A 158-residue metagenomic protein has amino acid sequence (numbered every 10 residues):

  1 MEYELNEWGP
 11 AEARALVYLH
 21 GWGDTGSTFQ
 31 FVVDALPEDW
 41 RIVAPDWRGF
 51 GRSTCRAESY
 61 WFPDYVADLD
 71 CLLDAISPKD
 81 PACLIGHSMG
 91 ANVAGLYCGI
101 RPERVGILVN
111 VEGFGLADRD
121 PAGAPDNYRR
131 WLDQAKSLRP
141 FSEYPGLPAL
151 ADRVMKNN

Functional and structural regions predicted by a protein language model:
M1-E2: N-terminal cap/lid segment of alpha/beta-hydrolase-fold proteins
N6-E58: Conserved HGGG/HGGXW glycine-rich cap/lid loop of the alpha/beta-hydrolase fold
V33, L73, Y97-C98: A conserved amphipathic alpha-helix that caps or lines the catalytic cleft of carbohydrate- and lipid-modifying enzymes
E38-D39, K79, N157: Structured helix-beta-strand junction loops
D64-P81: Conserved acidic catalytic loop of the alpha/beta-hydrolase fold
K79-A124: Conserved hydrolase catalytic core segment
A117-N158: Helix-rich cap/lid subdomain of alpha/beta-hydrolase
